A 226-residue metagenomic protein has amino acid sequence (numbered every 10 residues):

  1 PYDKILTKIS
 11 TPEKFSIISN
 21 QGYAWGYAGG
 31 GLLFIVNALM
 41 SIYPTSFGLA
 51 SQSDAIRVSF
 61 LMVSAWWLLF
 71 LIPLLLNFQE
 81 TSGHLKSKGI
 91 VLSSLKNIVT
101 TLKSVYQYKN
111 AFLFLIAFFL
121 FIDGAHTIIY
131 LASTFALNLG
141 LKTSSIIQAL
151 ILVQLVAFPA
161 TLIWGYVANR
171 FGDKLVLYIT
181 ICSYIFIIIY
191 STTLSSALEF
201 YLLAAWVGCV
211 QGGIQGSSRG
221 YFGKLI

Functional and structural regions predicted by a protein language model:
P1-S10, G213-I226: Intracellular juxtamembrane helix-capping segments at the cytosolic ends of symmetry-related transmembrane helices
I17-S41: Glycine-rich segments within core transmembrane alpha-helices of 12-TM secondary carriers
L33-S46, S64-G83: C-terminal membrane-cytosol helix-exit motif in multi-pass small-molecule transporters
Q79-L115: Juxtamembrane intracellular "pre-TM" segments in multi-pass secondary transporters
T127-I146, L150: Short amphipathic helix-loop junctions that connect adjacent transmembrane helices in Major Facilitator Superfamily/SLC
P159-D173: Helix-to-loop junctions at the C-terminal end of transmembrane segments in multipass secondary transporters
L175-Y190: Structural signature of the two symmetry-related core transmembrane helices
T192-A204: Helix-loop junctions at membrane interfaces in 12-TM secondary transporters
